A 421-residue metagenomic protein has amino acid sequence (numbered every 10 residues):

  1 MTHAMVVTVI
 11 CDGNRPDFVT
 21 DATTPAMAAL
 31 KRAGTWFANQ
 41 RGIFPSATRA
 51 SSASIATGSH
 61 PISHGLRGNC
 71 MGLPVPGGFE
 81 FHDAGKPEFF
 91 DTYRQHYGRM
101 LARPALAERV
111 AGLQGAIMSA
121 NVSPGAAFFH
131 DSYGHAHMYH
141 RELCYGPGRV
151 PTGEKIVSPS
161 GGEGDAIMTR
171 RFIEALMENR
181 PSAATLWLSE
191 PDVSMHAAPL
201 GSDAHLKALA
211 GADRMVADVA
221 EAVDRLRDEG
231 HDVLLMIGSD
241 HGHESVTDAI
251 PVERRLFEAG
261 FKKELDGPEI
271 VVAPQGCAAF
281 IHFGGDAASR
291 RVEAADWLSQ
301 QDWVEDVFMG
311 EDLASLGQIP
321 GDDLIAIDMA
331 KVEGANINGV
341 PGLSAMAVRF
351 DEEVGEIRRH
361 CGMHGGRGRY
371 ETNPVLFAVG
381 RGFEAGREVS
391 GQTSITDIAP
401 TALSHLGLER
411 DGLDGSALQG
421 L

Functional and structural regions predicted by a protein language model:
T2-V6, A33-T35, L113-I117, N179-A184 (+2 more regions): Loop/turn elements at helix/coil->beta-strand transitions in domains of secreted/extracellular proteins
A4, P25, A50, L101-E108 (+5 more regions): A structural signal for well-ordered alpha-helical segments within the folded catalytic domains of diverse enzymes
V7-T8, A26, G211-R254, A402: Metal-dependent active-site segment of extracytoplasmic phospho-/sulfohydrolases and closely related
T20-G65: Short, structured active-site-proximal loop/turn typified by the sulfatase FGly-forming signature C/S-X-P-X-R
S59-H60, H64-S202, R290, S299 (+1 more regions): His/Asp/Glu-rich, glycine-adjacent segments that coordinate divalent cations and/or stabilize oxyanion chemistry on
A197-R214: Active-site-proximal segments of metal-dependent phosphoesterases and phosphodiesterases across multiple
D232, H241-G284: Acidic/histidine-rich catalytic neighborhood
P268-T401: Active-site neighborhoods of enzymes that stabilize oxyanions during catalysis
